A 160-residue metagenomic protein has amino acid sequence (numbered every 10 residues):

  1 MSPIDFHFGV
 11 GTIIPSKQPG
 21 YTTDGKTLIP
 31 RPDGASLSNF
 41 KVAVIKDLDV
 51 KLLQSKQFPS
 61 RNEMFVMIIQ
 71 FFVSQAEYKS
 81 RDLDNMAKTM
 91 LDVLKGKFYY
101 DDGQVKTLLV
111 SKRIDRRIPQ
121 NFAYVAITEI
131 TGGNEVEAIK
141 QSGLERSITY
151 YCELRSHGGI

Functional and structural regions predicted by a protein language model:
M1-I160: Acidic, proline/glycine-enriched N-terminal capping motif
